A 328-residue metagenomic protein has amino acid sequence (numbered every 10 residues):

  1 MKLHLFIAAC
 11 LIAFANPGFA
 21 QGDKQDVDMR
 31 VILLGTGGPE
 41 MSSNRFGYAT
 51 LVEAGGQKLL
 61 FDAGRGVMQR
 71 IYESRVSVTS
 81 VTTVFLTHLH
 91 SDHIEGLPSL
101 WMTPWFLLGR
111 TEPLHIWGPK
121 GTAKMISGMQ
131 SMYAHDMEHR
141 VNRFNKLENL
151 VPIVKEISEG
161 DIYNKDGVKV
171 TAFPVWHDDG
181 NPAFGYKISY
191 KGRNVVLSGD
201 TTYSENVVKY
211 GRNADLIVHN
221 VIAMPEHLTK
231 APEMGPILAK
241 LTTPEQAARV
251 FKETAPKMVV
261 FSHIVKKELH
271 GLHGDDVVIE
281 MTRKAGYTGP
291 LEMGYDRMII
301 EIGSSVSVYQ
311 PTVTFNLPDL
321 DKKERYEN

Functional and structural regions predicted by a protein language model:
K2, Q21-V196, H273-S307, D321-E327: Binuclear metal-dependent hydrolase catalytic cores
H4-A15: Bacterial N-terminal signal peptides
N16-A20: Sec/Tat signal peptide C-region and signal peptidase I cleavage site
M68-R70, D179-G180, Y203-N206, H227 (+1 more regions): A short local loop/turn or secondary-structure capping micro-motif enriched for an aromatic residue
F106-L114, Y133, Y203-N206, Q246-V250 (+2 more regions): Short secondary-structure transition/capping segments
G185, N194, T202-D296: Cap/insert and terminal regions of metallo-dependent hydrolase folds
I222, K230-A239, S307-N328: Active-site neighborhoods of metal-dependent hydrolases
